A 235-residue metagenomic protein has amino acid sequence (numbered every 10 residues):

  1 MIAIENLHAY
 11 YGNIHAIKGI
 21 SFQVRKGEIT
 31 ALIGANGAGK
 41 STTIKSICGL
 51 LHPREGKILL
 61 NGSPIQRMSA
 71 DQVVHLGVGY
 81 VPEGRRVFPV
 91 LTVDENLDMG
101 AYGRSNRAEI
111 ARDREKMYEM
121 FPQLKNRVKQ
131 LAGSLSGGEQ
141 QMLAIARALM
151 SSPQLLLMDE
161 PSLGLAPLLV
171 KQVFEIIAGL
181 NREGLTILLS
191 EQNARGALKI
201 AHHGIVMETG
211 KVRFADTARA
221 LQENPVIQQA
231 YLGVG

Functional and structural regions predicted by a protein language model:
M1-G235: Glycine-rich phosphate-binding loops of nucleotide-dependent enzymes
